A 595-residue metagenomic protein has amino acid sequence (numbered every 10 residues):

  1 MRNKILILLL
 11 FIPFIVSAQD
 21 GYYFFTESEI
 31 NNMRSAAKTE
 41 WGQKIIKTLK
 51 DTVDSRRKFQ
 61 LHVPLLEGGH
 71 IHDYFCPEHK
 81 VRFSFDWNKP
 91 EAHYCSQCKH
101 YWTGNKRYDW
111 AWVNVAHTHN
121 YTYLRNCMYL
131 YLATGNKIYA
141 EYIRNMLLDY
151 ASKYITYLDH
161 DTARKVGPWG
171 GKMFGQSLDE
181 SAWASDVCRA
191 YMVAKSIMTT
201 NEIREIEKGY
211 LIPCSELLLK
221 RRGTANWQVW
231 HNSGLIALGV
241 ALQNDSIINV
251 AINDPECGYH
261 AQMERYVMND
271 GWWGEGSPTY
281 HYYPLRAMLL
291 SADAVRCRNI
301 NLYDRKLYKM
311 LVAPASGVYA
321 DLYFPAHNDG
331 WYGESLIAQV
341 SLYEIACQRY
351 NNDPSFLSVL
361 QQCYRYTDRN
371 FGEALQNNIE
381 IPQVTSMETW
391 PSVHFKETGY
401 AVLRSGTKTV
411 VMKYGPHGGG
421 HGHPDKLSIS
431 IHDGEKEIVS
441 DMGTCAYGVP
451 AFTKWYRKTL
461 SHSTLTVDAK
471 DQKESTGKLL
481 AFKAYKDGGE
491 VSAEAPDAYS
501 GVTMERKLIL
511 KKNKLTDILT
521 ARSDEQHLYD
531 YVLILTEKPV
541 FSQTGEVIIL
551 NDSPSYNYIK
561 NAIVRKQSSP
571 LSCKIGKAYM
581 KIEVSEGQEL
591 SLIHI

Functional and structural regions predicted by a protein language model:
K4-F14: Sec-dependent N-terminal signal peptides
S17-T224, V229-I236, E256, L289 (+5 more regions): Extracellular glycan-targeting catalytic surfaces
M33, W41, G276-I593: Extended polysaccharide-engagement surfaces of secreted carbohydrate-active enzymes
T134, A194-E205, L242-S246, A294-Y303: Inter-helical turn/loop segments and adjacent helix faces that build the functional surface of alpha-helical bundle
F174-L178, R222-N226, S246, W272-T279 (+2 more regions): Alpha-helix capping and helix-loop boundary segments enriched in small/acidic/polar residues
T224, N249-A251, A261, R265-W273: A mid-sequence, solvent-exposed acidic-amphipathic segment
G234-Q262: Alpha-helical cores of eukaryotic small-GTPase signaling modules
